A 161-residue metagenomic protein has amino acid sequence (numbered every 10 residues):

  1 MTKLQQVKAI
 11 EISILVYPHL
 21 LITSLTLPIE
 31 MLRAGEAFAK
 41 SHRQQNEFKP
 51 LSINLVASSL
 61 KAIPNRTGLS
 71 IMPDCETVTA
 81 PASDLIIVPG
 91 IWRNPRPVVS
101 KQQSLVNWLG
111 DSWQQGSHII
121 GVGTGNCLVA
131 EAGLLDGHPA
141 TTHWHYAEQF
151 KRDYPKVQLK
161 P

Functional and structural regions predicted by a protein language model:
M1-I119, L128-E131: Extended, subdomain-level signal for the structured scaffold at the beginning of enzyme domains
L135-P161: A conserved active-site-flanking secondary-structure segment within enzyme catalytic domains
